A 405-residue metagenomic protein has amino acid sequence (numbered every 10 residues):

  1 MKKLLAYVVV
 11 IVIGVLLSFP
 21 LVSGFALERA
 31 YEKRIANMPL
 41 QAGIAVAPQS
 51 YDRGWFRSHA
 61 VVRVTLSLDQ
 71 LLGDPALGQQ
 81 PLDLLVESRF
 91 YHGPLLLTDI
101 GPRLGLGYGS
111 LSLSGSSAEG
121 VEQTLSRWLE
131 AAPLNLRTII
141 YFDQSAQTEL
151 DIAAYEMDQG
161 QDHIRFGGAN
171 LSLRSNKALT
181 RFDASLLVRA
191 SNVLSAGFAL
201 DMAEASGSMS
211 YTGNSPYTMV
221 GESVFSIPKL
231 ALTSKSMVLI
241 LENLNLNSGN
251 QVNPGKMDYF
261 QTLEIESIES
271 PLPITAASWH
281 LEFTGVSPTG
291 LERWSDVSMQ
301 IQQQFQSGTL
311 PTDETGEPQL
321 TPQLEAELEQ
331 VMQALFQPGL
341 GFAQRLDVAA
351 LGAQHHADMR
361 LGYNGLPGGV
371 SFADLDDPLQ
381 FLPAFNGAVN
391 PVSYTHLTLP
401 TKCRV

Functional and structural regions predicted by a protein language model:
M1-L4: Positively charged n-region of N-terminal signal peptides that target proteins for export
A6-Y7, G14-L397, R404: Glycine-rich, small/hydroxylated-residue low-complexity segments
